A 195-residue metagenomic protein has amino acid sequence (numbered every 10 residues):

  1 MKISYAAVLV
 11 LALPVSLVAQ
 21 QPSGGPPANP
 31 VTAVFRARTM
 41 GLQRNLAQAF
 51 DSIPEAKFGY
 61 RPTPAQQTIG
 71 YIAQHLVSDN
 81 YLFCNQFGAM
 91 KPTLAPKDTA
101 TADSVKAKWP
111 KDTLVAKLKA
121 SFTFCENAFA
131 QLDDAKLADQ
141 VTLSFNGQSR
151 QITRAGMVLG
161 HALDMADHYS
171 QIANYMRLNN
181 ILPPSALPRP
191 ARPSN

Functional and structural regions predicted by a protein language model:
M1-K2: N-terminal secretory signal peptides that target proteins for export/translocation
Y5-S16: Bacterial N-terminal signal peptides
Q20-A28: Cleaved targeting-peptide boundary
R36-A47, G59-A100, T142-N195: Short, contiguous alpha-helical
N45, A49-F50, C84, F124 (+1 more regions): Well-ordered alpha-helical scaffold segments within catalytic/enzyme domains
S52-Y60, A128-A138, R177-P184: Surface-exposed helix-capping loop/turn segments at secondary-structure junctions
V105-L143, Q151-D167: Acidic/histidine-rich alpha-helical segments that form the ligand environment of transition-metal centers
